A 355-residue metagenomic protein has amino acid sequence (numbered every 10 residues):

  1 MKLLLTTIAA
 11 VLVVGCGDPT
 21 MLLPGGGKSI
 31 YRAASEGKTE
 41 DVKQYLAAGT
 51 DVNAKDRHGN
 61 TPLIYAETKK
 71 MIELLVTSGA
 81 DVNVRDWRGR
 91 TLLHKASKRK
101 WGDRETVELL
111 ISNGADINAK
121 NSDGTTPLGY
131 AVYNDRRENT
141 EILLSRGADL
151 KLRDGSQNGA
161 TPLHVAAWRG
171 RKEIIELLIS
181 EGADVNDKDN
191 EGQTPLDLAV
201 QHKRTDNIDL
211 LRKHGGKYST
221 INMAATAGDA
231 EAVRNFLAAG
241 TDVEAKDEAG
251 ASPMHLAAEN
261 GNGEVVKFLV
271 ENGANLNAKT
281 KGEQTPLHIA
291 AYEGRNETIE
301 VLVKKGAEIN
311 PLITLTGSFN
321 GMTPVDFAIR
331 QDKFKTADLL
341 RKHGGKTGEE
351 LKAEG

Functional and structural regions predicted by a protein language model:
G17-P19: Bacterial signal peptide processing site
L23, D56, D86, N121 (+6 more regions): Ankyrin repeat boundary/linker residues
K28-R32, N60-I64, T91-K95, T125-G129 (+6 more regions): Ankyrin repeat (ANK) core detector
G37, E67-K70, K100-G102, D135 (+6 more regions): Ankyrin-repeat intra-repeat helix-capping/turn positions
D41, K70-M71, E105-T106, E138-N139 (+6 more regions): Conserved ankyrin/ankyrin-like repeat signature
L46-D51, E73-D81, E108-D116, E141-D149 (+6 more regions): Ankyrin repeat domain, specifically the short helix-to-loop turn at the C-terminus of the second helix of each repeat
N186-Y218, L312-G355: Leucine-rich solenoid repeat scaffolds
